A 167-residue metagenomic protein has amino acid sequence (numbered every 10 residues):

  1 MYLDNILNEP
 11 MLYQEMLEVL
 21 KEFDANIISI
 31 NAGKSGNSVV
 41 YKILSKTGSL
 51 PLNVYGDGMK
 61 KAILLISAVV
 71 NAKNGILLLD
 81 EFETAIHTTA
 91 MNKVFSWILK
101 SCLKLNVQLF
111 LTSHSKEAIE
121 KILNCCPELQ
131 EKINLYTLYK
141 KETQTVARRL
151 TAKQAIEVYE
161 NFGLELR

Functional and structural regions predicted by a protein language model:
M1-L65, V70, I76, Y139-R167: Phosphate-coordinating catalytic segments in nucleotide- and nucleic-acid-processing enzymes
K61-L64, K93-W97: Well-ordered alpha-helical segments embedded in enzymatic catalytic cores
K73-N74, V107: Short coil/turn segments at beta-strand junctions that form active-site/ligand-binding loops
D80-F82: Walker B catalytic acidic pair
S96-R167: C-terminal lobe/lid and adjacent interdomain/linker elements of RecA-like ASCE P-loop ATPase modules
